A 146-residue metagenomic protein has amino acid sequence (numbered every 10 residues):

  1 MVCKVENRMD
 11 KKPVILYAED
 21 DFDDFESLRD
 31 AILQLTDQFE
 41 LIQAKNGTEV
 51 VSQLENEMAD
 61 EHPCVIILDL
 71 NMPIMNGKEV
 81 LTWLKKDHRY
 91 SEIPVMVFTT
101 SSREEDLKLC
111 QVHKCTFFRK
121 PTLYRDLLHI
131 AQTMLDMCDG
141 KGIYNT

Functional and structural regions predicted by a protein language model:
K11-K12, E61-V65, R89-P94: His-Asp phosphorelay/catalytic-motif detector in bacterial-type signaling
K12-I32: Conserved acidic segment of CheY-like receiver
Q43-V65: Acidic, metal-coordinating helix/loop segments flanking the phosphotransfer/catalytic sites of two-component signaling
M72: Receiver (REC) domain active-site loop signature in two-component systems and cognate sites in sensor histidine kinases
T122-T133: C-terminal output helix
D139-T146: CheY-like receiver
